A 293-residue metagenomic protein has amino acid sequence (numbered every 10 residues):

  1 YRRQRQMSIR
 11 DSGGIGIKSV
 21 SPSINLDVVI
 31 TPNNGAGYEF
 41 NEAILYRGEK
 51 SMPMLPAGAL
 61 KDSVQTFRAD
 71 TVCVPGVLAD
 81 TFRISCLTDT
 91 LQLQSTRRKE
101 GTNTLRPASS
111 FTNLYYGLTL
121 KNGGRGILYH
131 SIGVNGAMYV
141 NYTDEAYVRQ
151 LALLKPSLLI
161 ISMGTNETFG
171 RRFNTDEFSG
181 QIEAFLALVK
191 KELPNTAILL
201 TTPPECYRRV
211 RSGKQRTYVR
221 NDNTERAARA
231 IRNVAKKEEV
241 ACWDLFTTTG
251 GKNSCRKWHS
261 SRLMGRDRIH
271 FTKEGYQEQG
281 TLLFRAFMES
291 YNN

Functional and structural regions predicted by a protein language model:
Y1-I9: Single conserved hydrophobic/aromatic residue that forms the stacking wall/gate of nucleotide- or nucleobase-binding
S12, S63, D70-T71, T81 (+1 more regions): Coil residues (strongly favoring Ser/Thr
I17, N141-S179, E205-C206: Oxyanion-hole/transition-state-stabilizing segment in secreted/luminal serine hydrolases and related acyltransferases
S21-R47: A short beta-strand element within beta-rich, extracytoplasmic domains of secreted/secretory-pathway proteins
S23-N33, T96-Y147: Exposed low-complexity, polar/acidic, P/S/T/G-rich flexible segments that act as propeptides, protease-susceptible
Y38, G124-H130, G136-A137, T165-G180 (+2 more regions): Serine-dependent acyl-ester chemistry module
P75-P107: Noncatalytic modules at the cell exterior or secretory-pathway interfaces, chiefly beta-strand-rich lectin/adhesion
D144, R149, C206-N293: Catalytic His-Asp segment of secreted/periplasmic serine-dependent ester chemistry enzymes
